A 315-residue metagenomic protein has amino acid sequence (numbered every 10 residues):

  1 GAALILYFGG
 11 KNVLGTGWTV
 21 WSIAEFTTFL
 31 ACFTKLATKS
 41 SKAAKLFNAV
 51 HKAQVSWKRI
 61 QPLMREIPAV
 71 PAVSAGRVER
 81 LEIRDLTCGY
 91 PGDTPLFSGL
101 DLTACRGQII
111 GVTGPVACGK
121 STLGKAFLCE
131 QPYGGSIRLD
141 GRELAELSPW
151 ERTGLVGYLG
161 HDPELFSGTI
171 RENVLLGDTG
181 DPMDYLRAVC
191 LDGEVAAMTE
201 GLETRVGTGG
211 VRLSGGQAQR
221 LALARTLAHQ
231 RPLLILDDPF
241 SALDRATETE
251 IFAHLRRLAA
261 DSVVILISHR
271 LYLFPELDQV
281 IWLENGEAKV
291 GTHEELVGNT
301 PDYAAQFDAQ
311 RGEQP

Functional and structural regions predicted by a protein language model:
G1-T27: A hydrophobic transmembrane-helix motif
T34-L63: Cytosolic ends of transmembrane helices, especially the final helix of ABC transmembrane type-1 domains
G76, S136-R138, R171-T208, F252-A253 (+2 more regions): ABC ATPase nucleotide-binding domain helical subdomain, centered on the C-loop/LSGGQ "ABC signature"
V78, A253, P275-P315: C-terminal portion of ABC ATPase nucleotide-binding domains
T113-P115: The feature captures the beta-strand-to-loop junction immediately N-terminal to the Walker
F127-C129: Helix-to-loop junction immediately C-terminal to a conserved catalytic motif
P132-E143, R152: Conserved ABC transporter NBD signature motif
A228-P232: A short, proline-enriched helix->beta-strand linker immediately N-terminal to the Walker B motif in ABC-type P-loop
